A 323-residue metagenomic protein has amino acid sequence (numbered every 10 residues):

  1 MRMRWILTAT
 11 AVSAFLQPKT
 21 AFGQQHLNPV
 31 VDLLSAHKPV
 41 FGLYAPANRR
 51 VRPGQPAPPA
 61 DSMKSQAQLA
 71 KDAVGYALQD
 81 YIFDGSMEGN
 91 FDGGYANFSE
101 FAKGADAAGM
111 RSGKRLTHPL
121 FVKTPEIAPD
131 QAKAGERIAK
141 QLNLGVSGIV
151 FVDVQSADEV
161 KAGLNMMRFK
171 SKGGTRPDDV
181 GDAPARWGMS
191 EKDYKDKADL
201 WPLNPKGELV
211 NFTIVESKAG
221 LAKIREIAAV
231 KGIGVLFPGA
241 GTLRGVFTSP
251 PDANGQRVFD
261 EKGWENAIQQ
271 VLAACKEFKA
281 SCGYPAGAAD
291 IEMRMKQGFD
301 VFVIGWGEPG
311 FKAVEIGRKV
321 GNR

Functional and structural regions predicted by a protein language model:
M1-W5: Positively charged n-region of N-terminal signal peptides that target proteins for export
L7-Q17: Bacterial N-terminal signal peptides
F22-R323: Expand to "…catalyze enediolate/carbanion chemistry for C-C bond making/breaking, isomerization, decarboxylation
